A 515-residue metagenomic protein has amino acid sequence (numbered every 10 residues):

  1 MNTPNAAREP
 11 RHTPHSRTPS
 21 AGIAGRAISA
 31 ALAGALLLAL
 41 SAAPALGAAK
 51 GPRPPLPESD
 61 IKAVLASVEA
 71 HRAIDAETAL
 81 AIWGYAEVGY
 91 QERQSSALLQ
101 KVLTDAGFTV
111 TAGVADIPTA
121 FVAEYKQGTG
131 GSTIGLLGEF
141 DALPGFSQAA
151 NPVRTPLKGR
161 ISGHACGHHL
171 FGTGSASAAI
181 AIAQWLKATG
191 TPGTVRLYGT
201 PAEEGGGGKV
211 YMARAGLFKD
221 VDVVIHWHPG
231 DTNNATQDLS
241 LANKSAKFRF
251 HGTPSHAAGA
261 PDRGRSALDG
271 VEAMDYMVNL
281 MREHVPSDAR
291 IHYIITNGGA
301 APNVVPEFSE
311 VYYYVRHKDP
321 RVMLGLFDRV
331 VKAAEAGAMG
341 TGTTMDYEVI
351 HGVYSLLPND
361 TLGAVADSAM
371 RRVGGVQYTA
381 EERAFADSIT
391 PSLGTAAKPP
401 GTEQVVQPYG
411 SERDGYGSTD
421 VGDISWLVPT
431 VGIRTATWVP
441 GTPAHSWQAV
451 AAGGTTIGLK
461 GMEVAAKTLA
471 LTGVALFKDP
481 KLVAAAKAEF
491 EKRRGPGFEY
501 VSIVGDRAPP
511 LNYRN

Functional and structural regions predicted by a protein language model:
T3-L32: Bacterial N-terminal signal peptides that target proteins for export
A27-A43: Bacterial N-terminal signal peptides
A43-K50: Signal peptide processing junction and immediate N-terminal pro/mature segment of secreted/exported proteins
A48, E272-N515: Metal-dependent amide/peptide-bond hydrolase catalytic core, centered on the "pita-bread" metallohydrolase fold
K50-H164, H169, T173-T194: Acidic/His- and Gly-rich active-site-bordering loop/insert found across diverse amide/peptide-bond hydrolases
V68-D75, A79, W83-A86, Y90 (+8 more regions): Sec/Tat-exported extracytoplasmic proteins
I82, A123, L136, H168 (+9 more regions): Divalent metal-coordination and catalytic microenvironments
R154-G163, H169-L170, L186-P306, R316: Histidine/acidic-residue-rich, glycine-tolerant segments that coordinate divalent metal ions
